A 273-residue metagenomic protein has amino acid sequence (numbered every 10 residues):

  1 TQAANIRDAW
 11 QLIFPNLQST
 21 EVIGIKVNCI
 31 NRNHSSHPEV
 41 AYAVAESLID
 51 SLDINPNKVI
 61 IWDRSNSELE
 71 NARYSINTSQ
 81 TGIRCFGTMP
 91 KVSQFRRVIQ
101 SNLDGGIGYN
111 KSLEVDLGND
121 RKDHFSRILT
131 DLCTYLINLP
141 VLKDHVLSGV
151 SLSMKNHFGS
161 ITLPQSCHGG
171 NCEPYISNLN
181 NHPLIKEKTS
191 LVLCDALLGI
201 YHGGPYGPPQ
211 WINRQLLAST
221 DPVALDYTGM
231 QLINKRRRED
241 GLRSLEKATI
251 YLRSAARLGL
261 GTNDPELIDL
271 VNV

Functional and structural regions predicted by a protein language model:
T1-E21, I30-V273: Extended, low-polarity segments enriched in aliphatic/aromatic residues
